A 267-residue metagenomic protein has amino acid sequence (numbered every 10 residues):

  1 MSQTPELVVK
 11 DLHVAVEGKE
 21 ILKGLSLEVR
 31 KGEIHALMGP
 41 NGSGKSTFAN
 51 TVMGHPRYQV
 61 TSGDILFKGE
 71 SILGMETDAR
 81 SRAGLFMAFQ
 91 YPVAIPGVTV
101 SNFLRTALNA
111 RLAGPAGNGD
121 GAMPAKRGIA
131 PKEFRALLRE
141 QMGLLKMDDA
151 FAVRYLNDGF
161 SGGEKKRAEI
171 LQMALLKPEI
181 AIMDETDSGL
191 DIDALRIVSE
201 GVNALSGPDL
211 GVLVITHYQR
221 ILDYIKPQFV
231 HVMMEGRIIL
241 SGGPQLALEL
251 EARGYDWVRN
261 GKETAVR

Functional and structural regions predicted by a protein language model:
L7-V9, L22-G24: Conserved structural motif at the start of ABC-family nucleotide-binding domains
M38-P40: The feature captures the beta-strand-to-loop junction immediately N-terminal to the Walker
D64-R80, A125, N157: ABC ATPase NBD Q-loop/coupling interface
M87, Y91, G97-A113, L137: Q-loop/switch helix immediately C-terminal to the Walker
M173-A174: ABC ATPase C-loop
E185-T186, D193: Walker B catalytic motif
M233, R237-N260: Conserved beta-strand-loop-alpha-helix hinge in the C-terminal portion of ABC ATPase nucleotide-binding domains
